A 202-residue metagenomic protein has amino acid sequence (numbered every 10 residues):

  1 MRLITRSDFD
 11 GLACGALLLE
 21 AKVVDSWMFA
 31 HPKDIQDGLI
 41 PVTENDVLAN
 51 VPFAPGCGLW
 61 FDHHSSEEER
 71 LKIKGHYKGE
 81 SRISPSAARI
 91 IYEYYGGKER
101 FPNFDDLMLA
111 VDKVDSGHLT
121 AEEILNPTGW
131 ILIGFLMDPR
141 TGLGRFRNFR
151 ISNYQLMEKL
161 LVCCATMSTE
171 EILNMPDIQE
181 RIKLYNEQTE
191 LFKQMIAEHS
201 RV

Functional and structural regions predicted by a protein language model:
M1-P139, E187: Replace "Mg2+/Mn2+-dependent" with "divalent metal-dependent
N103-V202: Phosphate-rich cofactor/ligand-interacting catalytic cores and adjacent structured alpha/beta frameworks
